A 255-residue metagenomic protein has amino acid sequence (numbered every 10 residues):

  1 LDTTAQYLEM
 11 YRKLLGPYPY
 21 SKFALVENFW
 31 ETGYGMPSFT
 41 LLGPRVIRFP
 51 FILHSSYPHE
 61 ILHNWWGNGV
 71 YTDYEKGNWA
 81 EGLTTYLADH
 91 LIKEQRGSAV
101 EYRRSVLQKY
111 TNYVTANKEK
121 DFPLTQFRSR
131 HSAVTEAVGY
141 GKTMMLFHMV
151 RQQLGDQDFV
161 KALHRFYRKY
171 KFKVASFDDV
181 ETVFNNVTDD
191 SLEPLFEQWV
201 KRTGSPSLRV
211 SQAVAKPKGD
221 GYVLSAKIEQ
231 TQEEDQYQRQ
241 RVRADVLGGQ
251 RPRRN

Functional and structural regions predicted by a protein language model:
L1-K227, T231-D235: Hydrophobic alpha-helical and helix-loop surface patches within well-folded domains that function as non-catalytic
Q236-D245: Short coil-to-beta strand junction motifs in C2/discoidin
G249-N255: Intrinsically disordered, low-complexity linkers and stems that provide flexible hinges in membrane-associated
